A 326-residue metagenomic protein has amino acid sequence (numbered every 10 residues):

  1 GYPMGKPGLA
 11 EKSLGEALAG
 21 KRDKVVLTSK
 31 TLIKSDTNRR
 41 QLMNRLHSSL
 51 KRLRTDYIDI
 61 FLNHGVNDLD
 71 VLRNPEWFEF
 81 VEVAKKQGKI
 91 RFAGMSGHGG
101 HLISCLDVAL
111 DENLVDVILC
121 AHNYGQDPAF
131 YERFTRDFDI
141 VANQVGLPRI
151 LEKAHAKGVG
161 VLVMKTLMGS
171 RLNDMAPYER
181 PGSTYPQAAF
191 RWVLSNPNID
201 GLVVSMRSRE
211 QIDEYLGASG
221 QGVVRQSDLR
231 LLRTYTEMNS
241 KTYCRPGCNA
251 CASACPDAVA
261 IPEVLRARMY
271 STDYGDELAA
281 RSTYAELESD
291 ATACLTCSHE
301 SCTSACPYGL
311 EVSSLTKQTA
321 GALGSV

Functional and structural regions predicted by a protein language model:
G1-G5, R91-S96, G201-V203: Short catalytic-loop micro-motif centered on adjacent basic/acidic residues
G1-V25, D56, K86: N-terminal binding-site loop/beta-alpha segment at the start of enzyme catalytic domains that lines or forms
P7-L14, H101-L106, I212: Short, well-ordered alpha-helical microsegments
A10-S13, R45, V264: Short, solvent-exposed amphipathic alpha-helices that sit in or adjacent to ligand/effector-binding or catalytic
S13-A17, V108-L110, E132-T135, A176-R180 (+1 more regions): Short low-complexity, flexible loop/linker segments enriched in glycine and/or proline with clustered acidic
I33-V163, L167-S170, S195: Glycine/proline-rich, positively charged, aromatic-decorated active-site loop/lid region on the catalytic face
L114, V145, R149-V326: Structured C-terminal cap/extension of enzyme domains
